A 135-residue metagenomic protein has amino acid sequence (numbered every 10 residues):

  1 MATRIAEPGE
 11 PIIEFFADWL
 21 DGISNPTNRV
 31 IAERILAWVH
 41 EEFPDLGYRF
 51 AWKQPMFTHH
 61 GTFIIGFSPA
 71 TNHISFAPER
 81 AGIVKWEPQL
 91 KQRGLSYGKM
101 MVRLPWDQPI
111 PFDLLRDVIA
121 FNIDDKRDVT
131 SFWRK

Functional and structural regions predicted by a protein language model:
M1-K135: Charge-dense, helix-prone N-terminal extensions
